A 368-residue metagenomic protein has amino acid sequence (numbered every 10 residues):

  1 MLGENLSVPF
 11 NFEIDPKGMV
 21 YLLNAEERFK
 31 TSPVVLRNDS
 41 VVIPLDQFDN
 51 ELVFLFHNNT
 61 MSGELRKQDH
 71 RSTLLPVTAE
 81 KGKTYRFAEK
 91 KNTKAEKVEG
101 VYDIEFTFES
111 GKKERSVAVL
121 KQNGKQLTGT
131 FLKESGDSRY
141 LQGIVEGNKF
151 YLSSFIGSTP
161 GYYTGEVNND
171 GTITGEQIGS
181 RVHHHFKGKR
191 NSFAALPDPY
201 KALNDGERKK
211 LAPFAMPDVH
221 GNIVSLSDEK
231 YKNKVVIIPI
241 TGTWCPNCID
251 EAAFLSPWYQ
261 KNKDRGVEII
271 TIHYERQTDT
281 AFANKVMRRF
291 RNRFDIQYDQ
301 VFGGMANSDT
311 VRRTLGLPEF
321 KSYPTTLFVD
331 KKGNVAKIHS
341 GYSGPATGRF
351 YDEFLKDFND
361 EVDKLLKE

Functional and structural regions predicted by a protein language model:
L2-F56, A88, E96-N168: Central antiparallel beta-sheet cores of small beta-barrel/beta-sandwich binding domains
T73-F106, P199-D205, L211-F214: Surface-exposed beta-loop interaction hotspot
N191-D228: N-terminal "domain-start" segment that seeds a small globular fold
P239-P257, K261, T278-D279: Conserved redox-active cysteine motifs that mediate thiol-disulfide chemistry, especially di-cysteine Cys-X(1-2)-Cys
G266-A283, D295-N307: Thiol-based oxidoreductase modules, predominantly thioredoxin-like and allied folds used for disulfide exchange
M287-T325: Short, internal strand/loop/helix patches that form the active-site neighborhood or redox-interaction surface
S322-E368: Thiol-/selenol-based redox modules, centered on thioredoxin-like and closely related oxidoreductase domains
